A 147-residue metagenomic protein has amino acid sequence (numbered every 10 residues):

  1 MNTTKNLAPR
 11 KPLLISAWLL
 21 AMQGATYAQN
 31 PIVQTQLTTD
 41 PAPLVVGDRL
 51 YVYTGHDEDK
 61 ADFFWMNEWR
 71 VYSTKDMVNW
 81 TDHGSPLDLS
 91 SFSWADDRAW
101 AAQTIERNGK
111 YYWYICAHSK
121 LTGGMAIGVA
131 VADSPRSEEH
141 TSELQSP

Functional and structural regions predicted by a protein language model:
N2-L14: Bacterial N-terminal signal peptides that target proteins for export
P12-Q23: Bacterial N-terminal signal peptides
Y27-S142: Carbohydrate-active catalytic/glycan-binding domains of CAZyme proteins, especially the secreted or lumenal ectodomains
E143-P147: Positively charged, low-complexity/disordered segments
